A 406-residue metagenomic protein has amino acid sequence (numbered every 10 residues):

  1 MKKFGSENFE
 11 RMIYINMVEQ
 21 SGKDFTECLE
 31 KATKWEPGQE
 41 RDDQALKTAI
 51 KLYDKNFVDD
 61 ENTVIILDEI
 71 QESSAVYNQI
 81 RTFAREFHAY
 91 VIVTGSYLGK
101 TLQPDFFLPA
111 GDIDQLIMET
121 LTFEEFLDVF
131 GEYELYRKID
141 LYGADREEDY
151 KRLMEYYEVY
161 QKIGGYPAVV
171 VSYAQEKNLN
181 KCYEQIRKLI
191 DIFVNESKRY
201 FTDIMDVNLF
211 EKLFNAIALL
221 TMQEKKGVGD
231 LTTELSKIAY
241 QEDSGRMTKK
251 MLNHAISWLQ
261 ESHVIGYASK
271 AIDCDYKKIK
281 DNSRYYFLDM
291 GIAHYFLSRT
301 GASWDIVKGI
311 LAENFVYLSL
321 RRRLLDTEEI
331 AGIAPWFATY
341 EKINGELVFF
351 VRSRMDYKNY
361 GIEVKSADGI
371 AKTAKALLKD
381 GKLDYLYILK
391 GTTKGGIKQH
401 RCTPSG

Functional and structural regions predicted by a protein language model:
S6-E27: Conserved catalytic segments around the Walker B and adjacent sensor/switch elements of P-loop NTPase domains
E7, R11, V351-G361: Active-site beta-strand-loop-beta-strand hairpin of nuclease catalytic cores that positions key catalytic residues
K55-V76: Conserved P-loop NTPase "ATPase switch" module shared by AAA+ and STAND
I66-D68, Y90-S96, I117: Structural recognition of the conserved hydrophobic beta-strand(s) that form the central parallel beta-sheet of P-loop
R85-F106: Sensor-1/coupling segment of RecA-like P-loop NTPase cores
P104-Q223: Interdomain motor-coupling "hinge/lid" segment immediately C-terminal to the ATP-binding subdomain of NTP-driven enzymes
Q175-L347, V351-R354: Accessory nucleic acid-recognition modules appended to NTPase machines
V364-S405: Catalytic cores of nucleic-acid endonucleases
